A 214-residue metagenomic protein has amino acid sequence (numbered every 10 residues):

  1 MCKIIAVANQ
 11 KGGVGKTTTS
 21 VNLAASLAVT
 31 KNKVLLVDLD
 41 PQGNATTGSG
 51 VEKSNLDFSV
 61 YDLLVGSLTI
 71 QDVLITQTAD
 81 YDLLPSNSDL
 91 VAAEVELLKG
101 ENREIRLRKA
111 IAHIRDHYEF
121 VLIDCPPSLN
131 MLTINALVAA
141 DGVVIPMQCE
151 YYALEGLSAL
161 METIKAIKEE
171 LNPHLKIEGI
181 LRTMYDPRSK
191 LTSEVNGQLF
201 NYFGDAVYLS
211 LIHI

Functional and structural regions predicted by a protein language model:
M1-I212: P-loop NTP-binding core
